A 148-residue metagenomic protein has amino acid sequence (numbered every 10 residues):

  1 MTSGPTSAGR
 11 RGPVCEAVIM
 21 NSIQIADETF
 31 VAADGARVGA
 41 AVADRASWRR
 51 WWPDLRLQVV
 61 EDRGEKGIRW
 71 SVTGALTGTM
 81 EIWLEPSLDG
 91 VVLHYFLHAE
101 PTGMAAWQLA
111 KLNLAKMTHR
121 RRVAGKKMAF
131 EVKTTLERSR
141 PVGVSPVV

Functional and structural regions predicted by a protein language model:
T2-S7: Extreme N-terminal basic, low-complexity initiation segments that serve as generic localization/processing leaders
R10-Q58, V148: Hydrophobic ligand-binding cavity/cleft-lining segments
S22, E65-G67, L88-V92: A generic structural signal for beta-strand entry/edge sites
E28, G67, E81: Short hydrophobic/aromatic beta-strand element in the GNAT-like acyltransferase core that lines or flanks the acyl-donor
V38-V42, W48, I68-W70, L93-Y95 (+1 more regions): Hydrophobic pocket/interface hotspot
L57-D62, L84-E85: Short, exposed beta-strand/loop patches in secreted or surface proteins that constitute
E61-S71, P141: Short, hydrophobic/aromatic-rich segments at coil-to-beta transitions
V72-V147: Beta-strand/loop substructures that line and gate deep hydrophobic ligand-binding cavities in soluble
